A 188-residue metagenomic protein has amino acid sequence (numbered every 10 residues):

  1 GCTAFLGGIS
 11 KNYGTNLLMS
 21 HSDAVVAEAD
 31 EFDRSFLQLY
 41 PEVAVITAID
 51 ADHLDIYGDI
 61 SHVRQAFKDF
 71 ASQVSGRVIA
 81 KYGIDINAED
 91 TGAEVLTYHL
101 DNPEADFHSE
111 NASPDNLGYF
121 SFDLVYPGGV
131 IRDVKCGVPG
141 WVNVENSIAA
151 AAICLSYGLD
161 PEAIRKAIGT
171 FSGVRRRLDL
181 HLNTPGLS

Functional and structural regions predicted by a protein language model:
C2-N12: Short beta-strand-centered segment that lines the nucleotide-binding/catalytic pocket of NTP-utilizing
A4, V26, V95-T97: Conserved beta-strand scaffold positions in the cores of enzyme catalytic domains, especially in NTP/NDP-utilizing
F5-L6, E28, T47, K81: Short beta-strand segments
S10-K11, T15-V25: Conserved adenylate-forming
M19-S22, P41-S188: Acidic, Mg2+-coordinating active-site environments of NTP-dependent enzymes
D23-F32, S188: Switch II (G3) loop of P-loop NTPases
D33-Y40: Switch II of P-loop NTPase G domains
